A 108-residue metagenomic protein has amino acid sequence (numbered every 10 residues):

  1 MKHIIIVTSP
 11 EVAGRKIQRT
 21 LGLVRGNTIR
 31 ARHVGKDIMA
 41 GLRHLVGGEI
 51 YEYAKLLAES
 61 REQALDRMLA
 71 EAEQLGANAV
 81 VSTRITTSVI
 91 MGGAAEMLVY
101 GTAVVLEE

Functional and structural regions predicted by a protein language model:
M1-K36, L75, A95-E108: N-terminal presequence-like segments and the immediate start of the first folded domain
H3, R15, K36-D37, Y53 (+2 more regions): Hydrophobic alpha-helical segments and their boundary regions
S9-V12, I85-I90: Short, solvent-exposed loop/turn elements at beta->coil junctions and helix N-caps that rim active or binding pockets
V24, I29, D37-R84: Short, well-ordered alpha-helical segments
M39-G41, I90, L98: Hydrophobic alpha-helical segments
E52, A70, V81, G92-G93 (+2 more regions): Short alpha-helix boundary/capping motifs
